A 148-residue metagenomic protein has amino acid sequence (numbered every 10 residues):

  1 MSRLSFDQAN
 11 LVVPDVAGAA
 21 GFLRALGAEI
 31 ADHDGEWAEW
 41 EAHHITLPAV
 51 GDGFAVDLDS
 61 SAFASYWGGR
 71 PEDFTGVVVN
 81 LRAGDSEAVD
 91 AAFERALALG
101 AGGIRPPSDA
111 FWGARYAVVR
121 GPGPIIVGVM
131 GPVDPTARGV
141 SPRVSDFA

Functional and structural regions predicted by a protein language model:
M1, E39-T46, D52-G53, F63 (+4 more regions): Amphipathic alpha-helical "stalk" segments
M1-S2, H33-E36, A55, F93-A148: Vicinal oxygen chelate
R3, N10-A55, S60-S61: Core segments of cupin and vicinal oxygen chelate
S5-P14, H43-I45, W67-R95, R115-R120 (+1 more regions): Vicinal oxygen chelate
A19, S86-D90, D109: A general secondary-structure boundary signal
F22-L26, A92-L97: Short amphipathic alpha-helices in soluble, non-transmembrane regions that often serve as interface/regulatory elements
D59, R82, M130: Anionic group-transfer/hydrolysis microenvironments
